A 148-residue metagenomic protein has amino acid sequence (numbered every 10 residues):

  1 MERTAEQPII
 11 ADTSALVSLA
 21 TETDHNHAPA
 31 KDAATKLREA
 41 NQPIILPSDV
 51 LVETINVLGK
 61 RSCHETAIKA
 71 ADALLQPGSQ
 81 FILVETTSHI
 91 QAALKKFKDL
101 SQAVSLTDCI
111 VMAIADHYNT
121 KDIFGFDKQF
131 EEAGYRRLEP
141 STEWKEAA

Functional and structural regions predicted by a protein language model:
M1-L46, G59-K69, T142-A148: Short, well-structured N-terminal submotif of metal-dependent ribonuclease cores
M1-P8, M112, H117-A148: Acidic, PIN/NYN-like endoribonuclease modules and their adjacent C-terminal/linker elements
A11, I45-L46, V84, L106 (+1 more regions): Short beta-strand scaffold positions
V17, V52-N56, L94: Amphipathic alpha-helical segments within well-ordered protein domains
A40-I44, S79-F81, N119-K121: Short active-site oxyanion
N56-V84: Helix-adjacent hinge/juxtasegments
A73-T87, D99-L100, T107, E131-A148: Short acidic, glycine/proline-enriched helix-loop-strand junctions
I82-D122: Active-site neighborhoods of divalent-metal-dependent phosphate/nucleic-acid chemistry enzymes
